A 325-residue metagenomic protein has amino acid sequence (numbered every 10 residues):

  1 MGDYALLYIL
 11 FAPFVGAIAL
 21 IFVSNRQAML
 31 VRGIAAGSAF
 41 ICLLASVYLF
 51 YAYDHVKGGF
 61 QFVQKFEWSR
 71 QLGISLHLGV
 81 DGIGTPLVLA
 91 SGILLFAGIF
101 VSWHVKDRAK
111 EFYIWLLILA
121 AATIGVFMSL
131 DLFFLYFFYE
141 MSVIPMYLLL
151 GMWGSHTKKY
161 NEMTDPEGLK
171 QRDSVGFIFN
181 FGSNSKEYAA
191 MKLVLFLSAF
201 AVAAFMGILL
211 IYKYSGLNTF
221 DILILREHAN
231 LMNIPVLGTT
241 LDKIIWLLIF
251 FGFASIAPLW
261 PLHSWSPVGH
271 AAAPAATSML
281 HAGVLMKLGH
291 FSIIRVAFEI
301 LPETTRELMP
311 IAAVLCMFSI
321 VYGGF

Functional and structural regions predicted by a protein language model:
M1, G79, I124-L132, S215 (+1 more regions): Helix-coil boundary and interhelical linker segments in multi-pass alpha-helical membrane proteins
M1-A5, A19-I114, N218-P235: Transmembrane helix-loop-helix hairpins at membrane boundaries of multipass inner-membrane proteins
G2-A12, V80-S91, F133-P145, D242-F253 (+1 more regions): Structural signature of hydrophobic alpha-helical transmembrane segments
Y4-Y8, L30-G33, P86, E111 (+4 more regions): Residue-level recognition of membrane-helix boundary sites in multi-pass small-molecule transporters
L7-F22, A36-L49, V88-S102, L119-A120 (+6 more regions): Central hydrophobic cores of alpha-helical transmembrane segments in multi-pass inner-membrane proteins across all
L10-P13, A35-S38, S91, L116 (+4 more regions): Residue-level recognition of transmembrane alpha-helices in multi-pass small-molecule transporters/permeases
R26-A28, E111-I118, A122-N233, F325: Alpha-helical multi-pass transmembrane bundles of energy-transducing inner-membrane proteins
D165-N180, L193, I234-L237, K243-L315: Short helix-boundary/re-entrant hairpin motifs in multi-pass inner-membrane proteins
